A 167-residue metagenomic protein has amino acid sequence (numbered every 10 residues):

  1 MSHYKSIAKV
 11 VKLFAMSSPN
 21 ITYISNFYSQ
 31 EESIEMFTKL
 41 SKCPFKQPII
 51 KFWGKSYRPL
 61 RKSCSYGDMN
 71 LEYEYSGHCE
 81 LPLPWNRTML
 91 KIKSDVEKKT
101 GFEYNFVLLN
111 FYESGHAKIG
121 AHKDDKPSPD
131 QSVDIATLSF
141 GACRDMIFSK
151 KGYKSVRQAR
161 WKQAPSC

Functional and structural regions predicted by a protein language model:
M1-C167: Non-heme Fe(II) oxygenase metal-center motifs and adjacent flexible, charged/small-residue loops
